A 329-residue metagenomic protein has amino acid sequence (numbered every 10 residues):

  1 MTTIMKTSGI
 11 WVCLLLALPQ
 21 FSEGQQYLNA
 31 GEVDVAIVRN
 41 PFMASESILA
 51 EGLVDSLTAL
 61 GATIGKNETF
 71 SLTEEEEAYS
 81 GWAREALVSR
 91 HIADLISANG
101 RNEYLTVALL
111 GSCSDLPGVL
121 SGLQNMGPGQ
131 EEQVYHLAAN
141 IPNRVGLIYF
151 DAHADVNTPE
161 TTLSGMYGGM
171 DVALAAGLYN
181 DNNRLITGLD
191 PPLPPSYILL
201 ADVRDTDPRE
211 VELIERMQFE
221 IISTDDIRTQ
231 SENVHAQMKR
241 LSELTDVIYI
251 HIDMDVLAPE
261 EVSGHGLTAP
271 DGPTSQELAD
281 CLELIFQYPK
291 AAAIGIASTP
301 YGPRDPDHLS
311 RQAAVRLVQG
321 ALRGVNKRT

Functional and structural regions predicted by a protein language model:
M1-M5: N-terminal secretory signal peptides that target proteins for export/translocation
K6-Q20: Cleavable N-terminal signal peptides of Sec/SRP-targeted secreted and luminal proteins
S22-G24: Signal peptide processing junction and immediate N-terminal pro/mature segment of secreted/exported proteins
Q26-T329: Conserved alpha-helical scaffold segments that buttress catalytic/binding sites
